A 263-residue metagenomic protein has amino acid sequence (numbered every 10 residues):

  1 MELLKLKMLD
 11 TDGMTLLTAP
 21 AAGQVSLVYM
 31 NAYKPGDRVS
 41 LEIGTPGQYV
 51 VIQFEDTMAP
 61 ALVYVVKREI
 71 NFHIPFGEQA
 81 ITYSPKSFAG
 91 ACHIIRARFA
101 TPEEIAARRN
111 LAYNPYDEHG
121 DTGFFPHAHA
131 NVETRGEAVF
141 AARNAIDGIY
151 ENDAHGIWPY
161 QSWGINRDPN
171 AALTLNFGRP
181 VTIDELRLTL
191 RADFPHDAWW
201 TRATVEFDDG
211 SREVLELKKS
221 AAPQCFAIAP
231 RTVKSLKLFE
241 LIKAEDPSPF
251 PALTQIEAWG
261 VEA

Functional and structural regions predicted by a protein language model:
M1-S40, T45-Y49, Q53-N176, P195-A198: Disordered, acidic Ser/Thr/Pro-rich linker "stalks" and the adjacent N-terminal cap of the next globular domain
Y29, L173-T182, I228-T232: Extracellular and analogous surface-interaction loops
G36, G148-I149, E185, G210 (+2 more regions): Glycine-centered flexibility motif
V39-L41, E185-L186, L238: Hydrophobic beta-strand segments within beta-rich accessory/binding domains
H155, I165-N170, D193-A263: Trp- and acidic/polar-enriched beta-sheet ligand-binding modules for extracellular glycan and matrix recognition
V181-P195: A short beta-strand element within beta-rich, extracytoplasmic domains of secreted/secretory-pathway proteins
